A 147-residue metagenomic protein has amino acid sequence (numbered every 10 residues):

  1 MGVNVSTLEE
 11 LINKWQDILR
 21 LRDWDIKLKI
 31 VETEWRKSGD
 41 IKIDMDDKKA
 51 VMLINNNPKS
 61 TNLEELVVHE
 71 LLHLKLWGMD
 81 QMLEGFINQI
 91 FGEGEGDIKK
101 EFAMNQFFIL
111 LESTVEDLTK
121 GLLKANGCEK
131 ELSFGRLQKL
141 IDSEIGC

Functional and structural regions predicted by a protein language model:
G2-T61, G78-C147: Metalloprotease/metallohydrolase-associated module, dominated by Zn2+-dependent proteases
E65-W77: Active-site recognition of the HExxH zinc-binding catalytic motif
